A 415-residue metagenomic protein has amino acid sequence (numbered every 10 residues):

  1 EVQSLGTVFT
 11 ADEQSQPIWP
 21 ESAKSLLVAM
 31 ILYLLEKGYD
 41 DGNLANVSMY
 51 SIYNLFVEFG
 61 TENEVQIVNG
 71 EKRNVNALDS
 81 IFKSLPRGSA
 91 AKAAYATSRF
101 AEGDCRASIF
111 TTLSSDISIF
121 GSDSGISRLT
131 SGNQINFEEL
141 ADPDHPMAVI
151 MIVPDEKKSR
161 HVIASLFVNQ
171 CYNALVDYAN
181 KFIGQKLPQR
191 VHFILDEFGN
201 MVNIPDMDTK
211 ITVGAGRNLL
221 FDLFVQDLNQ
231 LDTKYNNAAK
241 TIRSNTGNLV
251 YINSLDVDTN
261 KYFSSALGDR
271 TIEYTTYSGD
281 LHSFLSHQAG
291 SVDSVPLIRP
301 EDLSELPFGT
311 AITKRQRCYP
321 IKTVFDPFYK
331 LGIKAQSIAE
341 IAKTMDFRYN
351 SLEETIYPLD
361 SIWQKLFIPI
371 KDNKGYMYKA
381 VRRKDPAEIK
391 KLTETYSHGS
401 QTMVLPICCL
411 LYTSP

Functional and structural regions predicted by a protein language model:
E1-L219, K234, S244, E301-K322 (+3 more regions): P-loop NTPase motor domains
I211-I312: Conserved ATP-driven motor cores of ASCE-family P-loop NTPases powering translocation/secretion/packaging/pilus
Y412-P415: Conserved small/polar residues in nucleotide/adenosyl-binding loops
